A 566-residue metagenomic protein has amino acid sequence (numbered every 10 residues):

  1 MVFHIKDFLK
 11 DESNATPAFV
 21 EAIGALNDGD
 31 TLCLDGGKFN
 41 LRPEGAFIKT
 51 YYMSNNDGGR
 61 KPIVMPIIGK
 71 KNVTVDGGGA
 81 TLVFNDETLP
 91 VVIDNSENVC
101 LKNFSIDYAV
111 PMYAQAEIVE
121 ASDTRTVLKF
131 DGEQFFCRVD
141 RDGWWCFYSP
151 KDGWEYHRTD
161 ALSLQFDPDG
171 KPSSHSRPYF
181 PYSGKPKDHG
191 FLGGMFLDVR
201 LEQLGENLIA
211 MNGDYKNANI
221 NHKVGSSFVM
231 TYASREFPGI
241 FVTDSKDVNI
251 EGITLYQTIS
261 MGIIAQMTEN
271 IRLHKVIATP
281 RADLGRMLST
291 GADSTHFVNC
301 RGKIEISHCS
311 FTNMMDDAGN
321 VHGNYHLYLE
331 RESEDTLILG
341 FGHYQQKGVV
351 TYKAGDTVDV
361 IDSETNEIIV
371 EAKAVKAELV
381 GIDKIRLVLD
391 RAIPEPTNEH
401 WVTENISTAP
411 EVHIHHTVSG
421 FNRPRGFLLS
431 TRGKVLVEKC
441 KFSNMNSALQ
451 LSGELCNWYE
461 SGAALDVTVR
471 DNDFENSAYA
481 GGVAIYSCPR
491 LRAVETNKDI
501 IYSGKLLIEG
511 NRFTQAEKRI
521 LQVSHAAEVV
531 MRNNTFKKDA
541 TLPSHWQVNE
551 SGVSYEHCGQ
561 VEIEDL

Functional and structural regions predicted by a protein language model:
I5-C33: Acidic Gly/Asp/Thr-rich repetitive segments characteristic of extracellular carbohydrate-active and adhesion proteins
V20-G24, N40-T74, V83-K102, A109-K129 (+8 more regions): Extracellular beta-strand-rich solenoid/capping regions of secreted or surface-exposed proteins that bind or remodel
D30, G37, I63, K71-V73 (+21 more regions): The right-handed parallel beta-helix/beta-solenoid scaffold, focusing on the short coil/turn and N-cap positions
F84, F135-E202, K347-G381: Ser/Thr/Gly-rich low-complexity blocks that favor extended beta-strand/coil architectures
F84-P90, V110-A114, F237-G239, I259-I264 (+9 more regions): Short glycine/acidic-rich loop motifs that flank beta-strands on beta-rich extracellular proteins
S173-F196, R200-R235, A377-V412, G420-F421 (+2 more regions): Small/polar beta-strand repeat architecture
K187-G285, S294-F297, I304, S310 (+2 more regions): Alpha-solenoid helical-repeat scaffolds
